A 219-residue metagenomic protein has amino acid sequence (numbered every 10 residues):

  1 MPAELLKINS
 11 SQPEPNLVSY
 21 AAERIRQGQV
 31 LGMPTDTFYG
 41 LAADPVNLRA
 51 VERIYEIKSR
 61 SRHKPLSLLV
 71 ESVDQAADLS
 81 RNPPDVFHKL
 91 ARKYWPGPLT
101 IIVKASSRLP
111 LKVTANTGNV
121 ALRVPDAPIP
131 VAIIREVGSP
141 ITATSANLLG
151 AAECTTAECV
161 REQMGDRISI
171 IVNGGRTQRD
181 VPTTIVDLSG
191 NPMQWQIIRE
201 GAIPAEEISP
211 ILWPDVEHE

Functional and structural regions predicted by a protein language model:
M1-E219: Active-site-adjacent structural elements in enzyme catalytic cores
